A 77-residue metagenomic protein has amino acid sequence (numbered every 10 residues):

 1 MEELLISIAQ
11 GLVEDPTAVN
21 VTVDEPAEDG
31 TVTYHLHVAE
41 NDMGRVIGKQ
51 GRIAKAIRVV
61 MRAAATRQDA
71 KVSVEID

Functional and structural regions predicted by a protein language model:
M1-M43, K49, K55-D77: RNA-contacting regions in translation and RNA-metabolism proteins, encompassing KH/S1 modules where present
